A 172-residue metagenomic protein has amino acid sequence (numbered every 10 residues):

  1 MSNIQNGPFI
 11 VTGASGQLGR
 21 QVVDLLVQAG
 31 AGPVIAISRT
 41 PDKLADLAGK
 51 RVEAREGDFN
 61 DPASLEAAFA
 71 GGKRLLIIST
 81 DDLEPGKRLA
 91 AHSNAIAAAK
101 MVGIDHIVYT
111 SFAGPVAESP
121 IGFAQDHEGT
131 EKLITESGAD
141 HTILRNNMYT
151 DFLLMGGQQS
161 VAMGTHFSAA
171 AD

Functional and structural regions predicted by a protein language model:
S2-P33, R39-L44, N60-A63, A70 (+3 more regions): Oxidoreductase cofactor-interface core, primarily capturing Rossmann-like NAD(P)-dependent enzymes
A48-D61: Rossmann-fold cofactor-recognition segment
A54, H106-I107: A short hydrophobic/small-residue beta-strand
